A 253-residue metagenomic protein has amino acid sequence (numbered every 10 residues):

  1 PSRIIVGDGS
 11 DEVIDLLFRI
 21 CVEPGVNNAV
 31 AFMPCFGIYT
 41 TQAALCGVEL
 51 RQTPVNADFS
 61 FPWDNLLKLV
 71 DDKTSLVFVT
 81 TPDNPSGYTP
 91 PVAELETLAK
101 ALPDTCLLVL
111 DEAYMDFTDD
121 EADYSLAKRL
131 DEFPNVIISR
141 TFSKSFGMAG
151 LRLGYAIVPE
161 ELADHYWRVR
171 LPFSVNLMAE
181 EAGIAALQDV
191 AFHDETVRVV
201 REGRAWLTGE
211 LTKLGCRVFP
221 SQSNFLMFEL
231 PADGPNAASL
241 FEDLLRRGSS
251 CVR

Functional and structural regions predicted by a protein language model:
P1-N28: Phosphate-binding glycine-rich loop
I20-Q42: Conserved PLP-anchoring active-site segment centered on the Schiff-base-forming lysine
M33, Q52-A57: Short beta->alpha connector loops at strand-helix junctions that form conserved, small/polar/Pro-enriched
A44, F61-D72, P85-L108, E112-S145: Active-site pre-lysine segment of PLP-dependent enzymes
L50-P54, L76-P82, L108-E112, P220-Q222 (+1 more regions): Short beta-strands and strand-loop turn motifs
N135-F219: PLP-dependent aminotransferase class I/II
R201, G209-R247: Conserved PLP-binding catalytic core of the aspartate aminotransferase-like
